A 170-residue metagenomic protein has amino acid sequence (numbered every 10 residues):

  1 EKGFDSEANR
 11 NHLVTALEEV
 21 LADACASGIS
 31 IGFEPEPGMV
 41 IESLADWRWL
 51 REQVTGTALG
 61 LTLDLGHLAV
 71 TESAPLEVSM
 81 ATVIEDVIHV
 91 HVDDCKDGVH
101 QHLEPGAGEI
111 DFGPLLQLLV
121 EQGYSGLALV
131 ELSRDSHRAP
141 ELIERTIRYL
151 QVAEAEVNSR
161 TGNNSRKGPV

Functional and structural regions predicted by a protein language model:
E1-G60, R160: Active-site acidic/histidine proton-transfer and metal-coordination neighborhood in alpha/beta enzyme cores
E18-E19, L44-L63, A69-V170: Histidine-acidic metal/acid-base catalytic patches
